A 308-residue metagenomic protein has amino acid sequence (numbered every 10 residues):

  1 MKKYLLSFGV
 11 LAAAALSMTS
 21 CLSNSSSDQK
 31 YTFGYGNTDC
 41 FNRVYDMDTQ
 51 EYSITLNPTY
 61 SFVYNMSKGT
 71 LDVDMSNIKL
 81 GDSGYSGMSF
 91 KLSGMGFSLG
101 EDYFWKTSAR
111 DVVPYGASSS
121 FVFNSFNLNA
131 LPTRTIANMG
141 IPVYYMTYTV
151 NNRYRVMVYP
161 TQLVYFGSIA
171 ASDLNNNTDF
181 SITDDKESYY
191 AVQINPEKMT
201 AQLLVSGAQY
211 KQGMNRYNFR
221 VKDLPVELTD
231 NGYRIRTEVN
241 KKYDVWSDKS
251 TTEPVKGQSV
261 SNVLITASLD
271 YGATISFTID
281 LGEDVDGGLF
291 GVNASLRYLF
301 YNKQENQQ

Functional and structural regions predicted by a protein language model:
M1-C40, T149-V164, S276-Q308: Bacterial Sec-dependent N-terminal signal peptides
K2, Q29-F33, R43, Q50 (+15 more regions): Intrinsically disordered, low-complexity segments enriched in small/polar residues
V10-A13, T107, I265: N-terminal cationic amphipathic segment used for targeting or macromolecule association
Y31-D48, Q162-F180: Transition segment at domain starts
Q50-L131, Y165, A171-N175, D179-S261: Predominantly extracellular/secreted and cell-surface proteins with exposed, flexible low-complexity segments
L71, F123-S125, N138-T147, A201 (+1 more regions): Intrinsic low-complexity tandem-repeat regions in disordered proteins
P132-T133, A137-N138, V143, N151 (+4 more regions): A composition-driven surface/loop motif
